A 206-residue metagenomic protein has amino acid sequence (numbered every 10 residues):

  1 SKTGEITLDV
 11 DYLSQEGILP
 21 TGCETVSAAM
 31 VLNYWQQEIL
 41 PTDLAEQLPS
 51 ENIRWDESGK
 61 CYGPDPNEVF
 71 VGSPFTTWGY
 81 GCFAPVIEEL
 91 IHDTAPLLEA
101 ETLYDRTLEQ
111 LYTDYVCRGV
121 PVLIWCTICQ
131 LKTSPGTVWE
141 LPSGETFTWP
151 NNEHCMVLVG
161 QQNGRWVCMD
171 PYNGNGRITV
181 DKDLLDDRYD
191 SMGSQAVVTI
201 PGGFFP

Functional and structural regions predicted by a protein language model:
S1-P85, I128, G136-P142, T146-W149 (+2 more regions): Active-site-adjacent structural segments surrounding the nucleophilic cysteine of cysteine proteases and isopeptidases
I18, G119, N151-E153: Extracytoplasmic
G22-E24, A100-T102, P121-C126, V157 (+1 more regions): Structural recognition of the beta-strand scaffold that forms the well-ordered cores of secreted hydrolase catalytic
S27, Y104-R106, C126-Q130, G160-Q162 (+1 more regions): A mature extracytoplasmic/lumenal domain signature
P74-Q110, D114-R118: Mid-length scaffold segments of soluble, non-membrane domains
Q110-L111, K132-S134: Short acidic/glycine-rich loop or secondary-structure boundary segments that cap or lie
I124-L131, I200-F204: Short, flexible beta-strand-to-coil junctions
G136-P150, M156-P206: Noncatalytic regulatory segments and standalone regulatory/sensor domains
